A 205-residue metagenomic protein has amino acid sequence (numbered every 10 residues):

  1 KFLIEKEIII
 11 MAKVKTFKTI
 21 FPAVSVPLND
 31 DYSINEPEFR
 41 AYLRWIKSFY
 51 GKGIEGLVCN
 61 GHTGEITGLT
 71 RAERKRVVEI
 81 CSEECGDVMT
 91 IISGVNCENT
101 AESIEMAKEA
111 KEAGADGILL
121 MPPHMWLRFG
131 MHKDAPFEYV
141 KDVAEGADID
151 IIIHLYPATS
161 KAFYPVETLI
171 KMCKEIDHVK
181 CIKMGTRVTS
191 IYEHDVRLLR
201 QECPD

Functional and structural regions predicted by a protein language model:
K1, A23-S25, D177: Generic secretory/membrane-interface signal
K1-I10: Short, Lys/Arg-enriched N-terminal segments with co-localized hydrophobic residues within the first ~10-30 amino acids
A12-N29, S33-F163: Active-site beta->alpha loop and helix N-cap motifs at the rims of alpha/beta catalytic domains
P157-D205: Catalytic alpha/beta core domains of metabolic enzymes, predominantly
